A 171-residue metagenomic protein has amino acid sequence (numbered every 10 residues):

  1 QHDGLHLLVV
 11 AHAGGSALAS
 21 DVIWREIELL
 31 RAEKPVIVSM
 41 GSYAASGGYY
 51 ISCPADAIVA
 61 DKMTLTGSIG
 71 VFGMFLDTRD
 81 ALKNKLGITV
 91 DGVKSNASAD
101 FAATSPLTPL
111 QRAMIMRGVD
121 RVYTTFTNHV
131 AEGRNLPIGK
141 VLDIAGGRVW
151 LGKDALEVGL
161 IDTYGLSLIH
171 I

Functional and structural regions predicted by a protein language model:
Q1-I37, S42-G133: Small-residue-centered hinge/linker elements
L5, D56-A57, R117, G147 (+2 more regions): Well-ordered beta-strand positions
I88-T89, L136-P137, I161: Short coil/loop linkers at secondary-structure junctions
F126-A145, V149-K153: Secondary-structure end/capping motifs
I169-I171: Conserved small/polar residues in nucleotide/adenosyl-binding loops
